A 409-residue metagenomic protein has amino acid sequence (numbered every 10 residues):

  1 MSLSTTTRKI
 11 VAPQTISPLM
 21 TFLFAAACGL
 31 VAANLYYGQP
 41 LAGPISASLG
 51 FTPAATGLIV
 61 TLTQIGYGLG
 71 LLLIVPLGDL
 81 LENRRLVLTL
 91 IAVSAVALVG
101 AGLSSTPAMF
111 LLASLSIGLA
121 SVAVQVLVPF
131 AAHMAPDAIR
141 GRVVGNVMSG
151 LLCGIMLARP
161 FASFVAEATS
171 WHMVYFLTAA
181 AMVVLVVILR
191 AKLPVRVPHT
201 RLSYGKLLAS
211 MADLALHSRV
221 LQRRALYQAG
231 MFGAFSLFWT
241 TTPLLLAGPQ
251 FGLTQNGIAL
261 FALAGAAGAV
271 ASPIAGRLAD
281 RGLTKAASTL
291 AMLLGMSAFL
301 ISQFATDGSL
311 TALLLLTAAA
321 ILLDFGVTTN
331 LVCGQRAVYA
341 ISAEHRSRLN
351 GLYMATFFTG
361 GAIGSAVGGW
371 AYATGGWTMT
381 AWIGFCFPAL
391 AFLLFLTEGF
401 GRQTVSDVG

Functional and structural regions predicted by a protein language model:
T6-Q14, L193-L226: Juxtamembrane intracellular "pre-TM" segments in multi-pass secondary transporters
L69-P107: Conserved MFS/SLC helix-loop-helix module at the cytosolic interface between two early adjacent transmembrane helices
L71-E82, V270-T284, Y372: Helix-to-loop junctions at the C-terminal end of transmembrane segments in multipass secondary transporters
R85-V99, A286-I301, F385: Structural signature of the two symmetry-related core transmembrane helices
M109, I139, G145-L193: Helix-loop-helix hairpin linking two adjacent transmembrane segments in secondary transporters
A113-G150: Cytoplasmic helix-loop-helix junction between adjacent transmembrane helices in 12-TM secondary transporters
A123-A135, T328-S342: Intracellular juxtamembrane helix-capping segments at the cytosolic ends of symmetry-related transmembrane helices
K285-C333: C-terminal transmembrane helical hairpin of 12-TM major facilitator-type secondary transporters
